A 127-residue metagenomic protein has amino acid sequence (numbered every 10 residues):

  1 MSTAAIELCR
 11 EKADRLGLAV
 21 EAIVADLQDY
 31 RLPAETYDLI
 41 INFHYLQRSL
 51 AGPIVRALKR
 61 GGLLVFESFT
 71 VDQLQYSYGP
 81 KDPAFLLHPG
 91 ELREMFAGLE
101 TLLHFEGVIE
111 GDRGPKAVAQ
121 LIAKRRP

Functional and structural regions predicted by a protein language model:
S2-A4: Conserved SAM/SAH-binding beta-strand->alpha-helix loop
C9-R10: Conserved SAM-binding loop
Q28-L39: A short acidic, Gly/Pro-enriched loop at the edge of an enzyme's catalytic core that lines a small-molecule cofactor
Y45-K59: A short, conserved alpha-helix within the catalytic core of class I
G61-Q73: Conserved beta-strand signature within the Rossmann-like core of class I S-adenosyl-L-methionine
Q75-E91, G111-R113: Acceptor-substrate binding/catalytic loop of class I
P83-H104, A119-Q120: Short alpha-helix
G107-P127: Core SAM-dependent methyltransferase catalytic element
